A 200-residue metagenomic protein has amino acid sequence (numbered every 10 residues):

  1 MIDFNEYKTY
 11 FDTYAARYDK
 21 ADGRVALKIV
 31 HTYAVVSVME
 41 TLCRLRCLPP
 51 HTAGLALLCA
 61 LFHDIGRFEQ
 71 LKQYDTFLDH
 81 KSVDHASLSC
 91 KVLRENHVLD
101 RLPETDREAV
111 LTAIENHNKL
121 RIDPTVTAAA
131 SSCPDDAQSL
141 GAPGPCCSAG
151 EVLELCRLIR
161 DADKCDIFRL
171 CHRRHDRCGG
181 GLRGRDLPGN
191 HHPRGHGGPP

Functional and structural regions predicted by a protein language model:
M1-V83, S87: Acidic/His-rich, divalent-metal-binding segments that scaffold phosphate/diphosphate chemistry
I2, L48, L102-T105, H191: Short coil/turn linker and secondary-structure boundary residues
F4-K8, R107, V152: Alpha-helix initiation and N-capping motif
Y10-R17, V92, A113, P199: Residues that form generic nucleotide/phosphate-binding pockets
F11, A56-F62, V110-N118, I159-A162: Short alpha-helical scaffolding segments that buttress acidic/His motifs in well-ordered protein cores
R24-I29, Y33, S37, T41-P50 (+4 more regions): Divalent metal-dependent phosphate-bond-processing catalytic cores, especially two-metal-ion Mg2+/Mn2+ enzymes that act
R67, V92, A113-I114, L158-I167: Long, contiguous hydrophobic alpha-helical segments, chiefly transmembrane helices and signal peptides
F68-A109, E115, L120-R121: Hydrophobic/aromatic-rich structural module bridging two neighboring secondary-structure elements via a short loop
